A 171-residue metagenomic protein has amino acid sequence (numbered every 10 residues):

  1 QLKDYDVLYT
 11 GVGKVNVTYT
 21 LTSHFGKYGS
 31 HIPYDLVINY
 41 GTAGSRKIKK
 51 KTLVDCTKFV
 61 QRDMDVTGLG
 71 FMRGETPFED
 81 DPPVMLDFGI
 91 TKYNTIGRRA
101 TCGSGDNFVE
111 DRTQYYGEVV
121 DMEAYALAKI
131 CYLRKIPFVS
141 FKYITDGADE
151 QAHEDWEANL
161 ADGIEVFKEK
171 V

Functional and structural regions predicted by a protein language model:
L2-V171: Glycine-rich phosphate- or other oxyanion-binding loops that anchor nucleotides, phosphorylated ligands
